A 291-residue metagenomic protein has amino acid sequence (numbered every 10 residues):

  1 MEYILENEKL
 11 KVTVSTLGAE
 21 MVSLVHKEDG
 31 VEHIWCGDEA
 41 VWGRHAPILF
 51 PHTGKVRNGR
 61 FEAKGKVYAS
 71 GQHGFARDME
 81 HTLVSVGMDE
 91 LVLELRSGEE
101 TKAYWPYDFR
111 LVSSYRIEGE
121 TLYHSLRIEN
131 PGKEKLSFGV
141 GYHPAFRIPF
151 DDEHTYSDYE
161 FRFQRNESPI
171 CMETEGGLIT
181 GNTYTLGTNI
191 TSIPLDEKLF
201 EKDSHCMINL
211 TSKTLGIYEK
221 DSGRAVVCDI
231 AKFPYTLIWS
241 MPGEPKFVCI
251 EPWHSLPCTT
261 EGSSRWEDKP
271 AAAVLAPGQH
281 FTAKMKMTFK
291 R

Functional and structural regions predicted by a protein language model:
E8-V67: Acidic-aromatic substrate-binding/catalytic surfaces of carbohydrate-active enzymes
V14, F61-G65, A69, A273-F289: Short Pro-Gly-centered flexible turn/kink motifs
H45-H52, T260-D268: Short, structured beta-strand/loop micro-motifs enriched in basic residues and often containing a Trp
K66, S70-G119: Extended, loop-rich substrate-binding clefts of extracytoplasmic carbohydrate-active enzymes
S97-P144, P149-D151: Acidic, contiguous internal or C-terminal segments within carbohydrate-active enzymes that form a structured patch used
V112-S114, P270-L275: Beta-strand-rich interaction surfaces with strong enrichment in secreted/lumenal proteins
I148-I230: Active-site/ligand-binding surface loops and adjacent short beta/alpha elements that line catalytic pockets across
E219-C258: Glycine-rich active-site loops that engage anionic ligands at enzyme catalytic sites
